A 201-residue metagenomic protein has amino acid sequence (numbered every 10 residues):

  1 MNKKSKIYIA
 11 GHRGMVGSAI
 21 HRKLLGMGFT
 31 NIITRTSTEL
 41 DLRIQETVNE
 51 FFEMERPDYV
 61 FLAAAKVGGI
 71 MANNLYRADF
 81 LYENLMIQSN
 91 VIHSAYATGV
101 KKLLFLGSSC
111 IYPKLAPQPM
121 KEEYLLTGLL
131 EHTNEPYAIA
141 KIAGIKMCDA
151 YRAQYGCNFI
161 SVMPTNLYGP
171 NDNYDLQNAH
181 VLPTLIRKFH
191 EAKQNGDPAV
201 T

Functional and structural regions predicted by a protein language model:
K3, S89-N134, I160: Conserved Rossmann-fold NAD(P)-dependent oxidoreductase catalytic core, especially the SDR/UDP-sugar
K4-M27: N-terminal Rossmann NAD(P)H-binding glycine-rich loop of SDR-like oxidoreductase domains
A10, R35, V60-K66, L103-S109 (+1 more regions): SDR active-site strand-loop-helix element
L25-E50: Adenosine-cofactor binding site in Rossmann-like domains, unifying the SAM/SAH pocket of S-adenosylmethionine-dependent
Q45-L85, A97: NAD(P)H-binding glycine-rich loop region in Rossmannoid oxidoreductase-like domains and their noncatalytic homologs
L115-Y124, D149-T201: NAD(P)-dependent short-chain dehydrogenase/reductase
P136, A140-A143: Active-site helix of classical SDR
